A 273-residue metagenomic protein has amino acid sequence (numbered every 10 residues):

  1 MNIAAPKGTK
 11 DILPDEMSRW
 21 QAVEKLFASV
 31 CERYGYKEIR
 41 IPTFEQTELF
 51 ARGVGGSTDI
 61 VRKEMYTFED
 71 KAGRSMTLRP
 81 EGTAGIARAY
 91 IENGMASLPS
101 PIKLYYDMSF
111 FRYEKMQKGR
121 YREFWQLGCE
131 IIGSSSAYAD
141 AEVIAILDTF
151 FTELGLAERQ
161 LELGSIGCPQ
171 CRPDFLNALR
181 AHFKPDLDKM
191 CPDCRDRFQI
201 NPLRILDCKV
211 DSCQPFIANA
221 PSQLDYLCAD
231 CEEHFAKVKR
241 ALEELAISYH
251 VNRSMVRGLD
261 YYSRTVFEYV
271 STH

Functional and structural regions predicted by a protein language model:
M1-H273: TRNA-recognition modules of translation machinery and tRNA-sensing kinases, especially anticodon-binding
